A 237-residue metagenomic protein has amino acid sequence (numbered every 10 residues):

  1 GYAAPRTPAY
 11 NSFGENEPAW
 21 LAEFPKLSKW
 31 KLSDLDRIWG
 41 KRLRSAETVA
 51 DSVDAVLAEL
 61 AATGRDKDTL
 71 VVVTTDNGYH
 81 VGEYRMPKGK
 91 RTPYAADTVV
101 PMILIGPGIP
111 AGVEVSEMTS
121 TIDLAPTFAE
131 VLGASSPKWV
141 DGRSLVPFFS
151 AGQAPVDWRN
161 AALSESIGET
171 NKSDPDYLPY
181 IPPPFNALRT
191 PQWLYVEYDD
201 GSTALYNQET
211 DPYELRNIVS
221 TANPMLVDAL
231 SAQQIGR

Functional and structural regions predicted by a protein language model:
G1-T119, V131-W139, E197, E214 (+1 more regions): Active-site-proximal cap/lid insertion segments
L43-A46, A50-A61, A125-A129, G133 (+7 more regions): Non-transmembrane alpha-helical segments in soluble domains of secreted/periplasmic/extracellular proteins
N77-E83, I122-A125, E130-Q208, M225-L226: C-terminal cap/loop subdomain of S1 sulfatases and analogous C-terminal strand-loop tails that border
P101, Q234-R237: A short, conserved beta-to-alpha structural element at the edge of catalytic cores that scaffolds binding
G112-V113, D157-N160, L215-N217: Short, hydrophobic secondary-structure boundary micro-motifs
D211: Intrinsically disordered, low-complexity polar regions and short flexible loop motifs
T221-A229: Short, charge- and proline-biased low-complexity linear segments that act as flexible interaction/docking motifs
